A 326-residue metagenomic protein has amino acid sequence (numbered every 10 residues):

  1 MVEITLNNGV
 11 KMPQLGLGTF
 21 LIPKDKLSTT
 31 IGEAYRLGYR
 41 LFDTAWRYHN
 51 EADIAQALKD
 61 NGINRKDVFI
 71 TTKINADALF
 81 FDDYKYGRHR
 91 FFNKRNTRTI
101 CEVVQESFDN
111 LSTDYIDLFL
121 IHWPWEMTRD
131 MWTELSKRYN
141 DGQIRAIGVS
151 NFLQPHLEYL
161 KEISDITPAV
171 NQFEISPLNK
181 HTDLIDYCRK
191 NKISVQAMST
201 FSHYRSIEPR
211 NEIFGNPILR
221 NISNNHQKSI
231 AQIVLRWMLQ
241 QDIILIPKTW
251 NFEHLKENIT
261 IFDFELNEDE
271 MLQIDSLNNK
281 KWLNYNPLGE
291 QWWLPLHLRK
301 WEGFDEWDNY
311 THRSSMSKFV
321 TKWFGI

Functional and structural regions predicted by a protein language model:
M1-V68, A78, F201-Y204, K300-I326: N-terminal binding-site loop/beta-alpha segment at the start of enzyme catalytic domains that lines or forms
L6-N7, A55-D67, Q105-S112, K137-Y139 (+2 more regions): Acidic (Asp/Glu)-rich catalytic clusters
P13-D25, I74-A76, K85-R98: Active-site mouth loops of central-metabolism enzymes
I22-Y35, N93-S112, D130, P155-E158: Short, acidic/polar
K24, W123-I326: Beta/alpha (TIM)-barrel catalytic core signal, keyed to glycine-rich beta->alpha loops juxtaposed to Asp/Glu that bind
Y39, T113-I116, I144, P168: A structural motif
K66-F80, L118-H122, N151: A short, structured active-site edge motif that brings together acidic residues
F80-K94, L298, H312, M316: Charged, glycine/proline-rich intrinsically disordered loops and linkers
